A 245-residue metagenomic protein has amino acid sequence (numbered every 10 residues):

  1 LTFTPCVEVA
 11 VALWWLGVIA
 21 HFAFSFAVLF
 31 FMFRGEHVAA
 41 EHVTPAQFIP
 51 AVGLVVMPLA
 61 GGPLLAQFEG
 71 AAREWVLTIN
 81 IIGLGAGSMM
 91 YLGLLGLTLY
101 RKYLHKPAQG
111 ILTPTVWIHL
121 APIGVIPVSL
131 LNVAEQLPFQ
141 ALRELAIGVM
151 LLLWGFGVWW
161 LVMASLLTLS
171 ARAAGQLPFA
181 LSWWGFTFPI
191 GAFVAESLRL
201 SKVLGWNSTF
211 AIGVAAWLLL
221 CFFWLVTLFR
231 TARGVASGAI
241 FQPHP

Functional and structural regions predicted by a protein language model:
L1-E8, A27-V43, G62-V76, L94-P114 (+4 more regions): Juxtamembrane membrane-water interface segments of multi-pass membrane proteins, especially cytoplasmic-side
L1-F31, I49-L59: Long, hydrophobic/aromatic-enriched structural stretches that serve as scaffold segments
V9-A23, T78-G93, I147-G157, A216-L220: Structural signature of hydrophobic alpha-helical transmembrane segments
L13-W14, V38-V52, I82-L84, G110-L120: Alpha-helical transmembrane segments of integral membrane proteins, especially early/N-terminal helices
A46-L59, T115-P127, W183-A195: Small-residue-rich segments of transmembrane alpha-helices in multi-pass membrane proteins, especially helix faces
G85, L112-V116, A180-F193, A211-L218: Extracellular loop 3-seventh transmembrane helix
